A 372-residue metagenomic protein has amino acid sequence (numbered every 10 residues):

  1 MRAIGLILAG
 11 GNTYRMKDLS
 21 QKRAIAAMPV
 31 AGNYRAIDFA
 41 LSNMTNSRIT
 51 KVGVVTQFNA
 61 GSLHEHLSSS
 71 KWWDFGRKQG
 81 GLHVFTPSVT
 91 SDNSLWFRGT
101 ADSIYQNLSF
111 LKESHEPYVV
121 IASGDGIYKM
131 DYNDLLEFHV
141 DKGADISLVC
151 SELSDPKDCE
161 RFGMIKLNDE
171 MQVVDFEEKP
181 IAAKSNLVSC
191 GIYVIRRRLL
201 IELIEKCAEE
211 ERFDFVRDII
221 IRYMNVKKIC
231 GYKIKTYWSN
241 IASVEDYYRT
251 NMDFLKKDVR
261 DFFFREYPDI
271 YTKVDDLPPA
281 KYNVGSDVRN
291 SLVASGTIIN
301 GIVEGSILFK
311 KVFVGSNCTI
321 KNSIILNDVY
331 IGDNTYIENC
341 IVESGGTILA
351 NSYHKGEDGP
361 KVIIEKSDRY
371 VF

Functional and structural regions predicted by a protein language model:
M1-F254, I364-E365: Unchanged
M1-I4, R198, K206-F372: Left-handed beta-helix
